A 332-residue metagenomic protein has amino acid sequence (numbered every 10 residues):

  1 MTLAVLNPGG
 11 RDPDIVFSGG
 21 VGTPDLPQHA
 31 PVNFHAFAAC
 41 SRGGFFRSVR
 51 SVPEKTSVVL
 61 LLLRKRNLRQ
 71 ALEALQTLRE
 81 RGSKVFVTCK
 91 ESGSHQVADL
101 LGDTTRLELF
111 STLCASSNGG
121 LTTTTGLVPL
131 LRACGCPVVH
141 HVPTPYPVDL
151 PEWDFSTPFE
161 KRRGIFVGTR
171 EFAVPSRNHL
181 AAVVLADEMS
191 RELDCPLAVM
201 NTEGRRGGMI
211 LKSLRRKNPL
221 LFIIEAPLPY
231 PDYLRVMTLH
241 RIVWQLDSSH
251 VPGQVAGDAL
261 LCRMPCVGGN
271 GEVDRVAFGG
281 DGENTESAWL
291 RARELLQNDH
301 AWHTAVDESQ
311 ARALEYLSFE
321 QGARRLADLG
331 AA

Functional and structural regions predicted by a protein language model:
M1-E80, G280-D281, R324: N-terminal pre-catalytic "stem/leader" segment of glycosyltransferase-like enzymes
V21-T23, V148-L150, P158-R216, I223-L228: Conserved catalytic-core segment of nucleotide-activated headgroup transferases in glycan assembly
C40-N118, T122-P129: Extended catalytic core of nucleotide-activated donor transferases of GT-like folds
G126, H141-D154: Short beta-strand->alpha-helix junction loop in the catalytic core of nucleotide-activated group-transfer enzymes
R177, L246-A256, G269-F278: Nucleotide-sugar-dependent
R235-V251, M264: Acidic donor-binding loop of glycosyltransferase active sites
D274-E294: Change "using UDP/GDP/dTDP sugars" to "using nucleotide sugars
E283-S287, L296-G330: A charged, aromatic-enriched C-terminal amphipathic alpha-helix characteristic of glycosyltransferases across folds
